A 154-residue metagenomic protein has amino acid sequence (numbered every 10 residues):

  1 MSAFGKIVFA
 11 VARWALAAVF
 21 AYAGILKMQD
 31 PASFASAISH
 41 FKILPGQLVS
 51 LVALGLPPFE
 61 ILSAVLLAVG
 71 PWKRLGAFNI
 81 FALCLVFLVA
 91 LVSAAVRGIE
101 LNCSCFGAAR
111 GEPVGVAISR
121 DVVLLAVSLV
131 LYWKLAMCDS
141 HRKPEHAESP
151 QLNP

Functional and structural regions predicted by a protein language model:
M1-A147: Membrane-interfacial helix-loop segments of redox and metal-homeostasis proteins, especially TM-loop-TM junctions
H146-P154: Flexible extramembrane loops and terminal tails that flank transmembrane helices in small membrane-associated subunits
